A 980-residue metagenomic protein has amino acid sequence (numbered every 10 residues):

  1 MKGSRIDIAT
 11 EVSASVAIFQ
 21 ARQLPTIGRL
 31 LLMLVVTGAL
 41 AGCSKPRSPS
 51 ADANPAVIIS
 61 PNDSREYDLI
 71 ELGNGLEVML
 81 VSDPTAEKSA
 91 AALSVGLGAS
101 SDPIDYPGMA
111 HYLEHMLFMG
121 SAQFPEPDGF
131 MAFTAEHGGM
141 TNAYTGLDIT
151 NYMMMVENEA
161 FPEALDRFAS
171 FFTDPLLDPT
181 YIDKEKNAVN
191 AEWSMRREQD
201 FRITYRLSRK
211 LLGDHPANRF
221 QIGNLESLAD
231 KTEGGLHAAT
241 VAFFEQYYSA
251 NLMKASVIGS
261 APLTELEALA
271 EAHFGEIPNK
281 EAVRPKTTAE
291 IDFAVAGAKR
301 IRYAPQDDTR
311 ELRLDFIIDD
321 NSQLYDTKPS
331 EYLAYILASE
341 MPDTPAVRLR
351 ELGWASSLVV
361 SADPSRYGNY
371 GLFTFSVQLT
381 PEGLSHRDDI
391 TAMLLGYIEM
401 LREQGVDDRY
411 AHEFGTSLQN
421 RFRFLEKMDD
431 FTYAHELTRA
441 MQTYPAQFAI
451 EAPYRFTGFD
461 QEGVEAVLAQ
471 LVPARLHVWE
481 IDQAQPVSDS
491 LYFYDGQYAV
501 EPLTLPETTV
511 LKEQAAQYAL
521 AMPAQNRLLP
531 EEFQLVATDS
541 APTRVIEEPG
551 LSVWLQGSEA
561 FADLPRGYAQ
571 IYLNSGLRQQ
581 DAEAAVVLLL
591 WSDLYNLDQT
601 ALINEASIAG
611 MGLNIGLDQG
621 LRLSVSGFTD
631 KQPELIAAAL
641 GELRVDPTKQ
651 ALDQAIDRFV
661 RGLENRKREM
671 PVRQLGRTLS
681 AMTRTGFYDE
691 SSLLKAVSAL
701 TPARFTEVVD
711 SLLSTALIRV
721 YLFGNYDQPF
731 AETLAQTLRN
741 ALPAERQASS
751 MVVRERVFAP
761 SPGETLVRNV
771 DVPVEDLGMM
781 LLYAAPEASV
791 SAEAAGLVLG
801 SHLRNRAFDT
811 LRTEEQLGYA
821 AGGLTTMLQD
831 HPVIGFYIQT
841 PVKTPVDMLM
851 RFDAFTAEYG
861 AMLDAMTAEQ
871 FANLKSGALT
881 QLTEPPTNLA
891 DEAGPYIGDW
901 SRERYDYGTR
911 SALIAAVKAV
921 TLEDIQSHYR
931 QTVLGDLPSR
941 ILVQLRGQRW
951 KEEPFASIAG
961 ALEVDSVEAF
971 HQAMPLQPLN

Functional and structural regions predicted by a protein language model:
M1-T26: N-terminal secretory signal peptides that target proteins for export/translocation
A17, C43-Y67, G73: Short, low-structural-confidence N-terminal segments
G28-A39: Bacterial N-terminal signal peptides
C43-P49, S256, H412-A560, T678-L742 (+4 more regions): C-terminal regions of mature proteins
S60-A90: Mature N-terminal segment immediately following signal peptide/propeptide cleavage in secreted/periplasmic
V81, A86-D102, G108-A110, P127-F171 (+12 more regions): M16 family metallopeptidases and their MPP-like homologs
K186-V189, R202-R209, G213-A239, F244-A250 (+5 more regions): Hydrophobic, small-residue-rich alpha-helical packing segments that form membrane-like cores
E267-V283, L734-S750: Glycine-centered hinge/linker elements that transmit conformational signals in sensory and ligand-binding systems
